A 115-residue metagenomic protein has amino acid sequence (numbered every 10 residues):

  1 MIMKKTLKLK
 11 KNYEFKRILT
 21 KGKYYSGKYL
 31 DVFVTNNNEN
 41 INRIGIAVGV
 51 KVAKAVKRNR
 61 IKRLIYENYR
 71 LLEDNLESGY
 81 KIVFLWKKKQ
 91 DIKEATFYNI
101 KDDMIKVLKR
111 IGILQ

Functional and structural regions predicted by a protein language model:
M1-Q115: Positively charged, solvent-exposed patches that mediate nucleic-acid binding
